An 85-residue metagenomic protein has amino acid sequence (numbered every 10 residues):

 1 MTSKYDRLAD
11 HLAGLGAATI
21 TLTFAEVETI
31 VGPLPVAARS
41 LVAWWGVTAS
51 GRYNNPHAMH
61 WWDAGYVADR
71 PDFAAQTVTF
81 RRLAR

Functional and structural regions predicted by a protein language model:
M1-I20, P33-R85: Ser/Thr/Pro-rich, acidic low-complexity intrinsically disordered regulatory segments
I30: Residues that scaffold the ATP/ADP-binding catalytic core of kinase and kinase-like folds
